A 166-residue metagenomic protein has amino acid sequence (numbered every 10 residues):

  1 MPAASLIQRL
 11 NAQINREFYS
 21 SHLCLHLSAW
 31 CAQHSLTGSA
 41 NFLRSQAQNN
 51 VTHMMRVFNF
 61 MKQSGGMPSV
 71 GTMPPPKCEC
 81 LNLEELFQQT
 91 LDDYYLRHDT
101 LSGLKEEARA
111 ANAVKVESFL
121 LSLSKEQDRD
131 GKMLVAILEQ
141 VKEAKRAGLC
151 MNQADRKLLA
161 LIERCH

Functional and structural regions predicted by a protein language model:
M1-H166: Iron-associated oxidoreductase/ferritin-like identity signal
